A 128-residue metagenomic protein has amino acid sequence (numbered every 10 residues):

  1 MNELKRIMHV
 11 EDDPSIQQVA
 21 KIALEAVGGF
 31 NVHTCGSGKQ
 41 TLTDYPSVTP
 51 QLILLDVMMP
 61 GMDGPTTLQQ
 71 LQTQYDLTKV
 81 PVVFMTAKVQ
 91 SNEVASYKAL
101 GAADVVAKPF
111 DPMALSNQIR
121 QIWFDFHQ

Functional and structural regions predicted by a protein language model:
E11: Conserved acidic carboxylate
P14-H33: Two-component/phosphorelay signaling modules centered on CheY-like receiver
T34-L52, Q69: Acidic, metal-coordinating helix/loop segments flanking the phosphotransfer/catalytic sites of two-component signaling
M59: Receiver (REC) domain active-site loop signature in two-component systems and cognate sites in sensor histidine kinases
A103: Short, glycine/charged-rich "phosphate-handling" switch motifs in NTP-dependent and phosphotransfer domains
F110-R120: C-terminal output helix
